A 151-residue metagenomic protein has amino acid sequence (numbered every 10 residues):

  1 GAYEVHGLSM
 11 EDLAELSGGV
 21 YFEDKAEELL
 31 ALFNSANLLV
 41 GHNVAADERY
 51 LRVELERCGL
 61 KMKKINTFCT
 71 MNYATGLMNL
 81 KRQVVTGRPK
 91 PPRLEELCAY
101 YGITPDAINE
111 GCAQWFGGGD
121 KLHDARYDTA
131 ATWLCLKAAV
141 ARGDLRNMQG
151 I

Functional and structural regions predicted by a protein language model:
G1-K64, E96-I103: Conserved non-catalytic scaffold segment of RNase H-like nuclease domains
E15, T67, E110-G111: Proline- and acidic/polar-enriched loop/turn elements at helix boundaries
N34-L55, V84-I151: Acidic, Mg2+-coordinating catalytic module of metal-dependent nucleases/exonucleases that use a two-metal-ion mechanism
T67-F68, P105: Conserved beta-strand scaffold positions in the cores of enzyme catalytic domains, especially in NTP/NDP-utilizing
F68-P89: Short alpha-helix plus adjacent loop in nuclease-associated cores
